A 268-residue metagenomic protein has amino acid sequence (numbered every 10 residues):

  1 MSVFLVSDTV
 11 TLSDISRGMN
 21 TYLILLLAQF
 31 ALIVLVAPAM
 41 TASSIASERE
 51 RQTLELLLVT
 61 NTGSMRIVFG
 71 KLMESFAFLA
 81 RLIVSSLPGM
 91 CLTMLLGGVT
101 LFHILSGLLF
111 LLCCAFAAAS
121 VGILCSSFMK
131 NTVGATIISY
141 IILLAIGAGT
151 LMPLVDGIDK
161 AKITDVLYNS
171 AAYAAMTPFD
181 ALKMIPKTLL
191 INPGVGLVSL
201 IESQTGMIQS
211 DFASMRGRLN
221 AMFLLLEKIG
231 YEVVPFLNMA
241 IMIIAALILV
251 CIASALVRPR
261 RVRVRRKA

Functional and structural regions predicted by a protein language model:
M1-D8, F30-I33, S139-G149, A245-L249: Hydrophobic alpha-helical transmembrane segments of multi-pass membrane transport/permease proteins
T21-S47, R51: Long, hydrophobic alpha-helical segments
L23, S75-T132, I138: Secretory targeting signals
Q29-I33, A37-M40, S64-T93: Selective transmembrane-helix segments that form parts of the transport pathway or gating/packing helices in multipass
L56-S64: Short helix-to-coil transition segments within interhelical loops that connect adjacent transmembrane helices
A148-L247: Terminal transmembrane helical anchor/hairpin motif
V233, A240-A268: Junction motif at the cytosolic side of a transmembrane helix
